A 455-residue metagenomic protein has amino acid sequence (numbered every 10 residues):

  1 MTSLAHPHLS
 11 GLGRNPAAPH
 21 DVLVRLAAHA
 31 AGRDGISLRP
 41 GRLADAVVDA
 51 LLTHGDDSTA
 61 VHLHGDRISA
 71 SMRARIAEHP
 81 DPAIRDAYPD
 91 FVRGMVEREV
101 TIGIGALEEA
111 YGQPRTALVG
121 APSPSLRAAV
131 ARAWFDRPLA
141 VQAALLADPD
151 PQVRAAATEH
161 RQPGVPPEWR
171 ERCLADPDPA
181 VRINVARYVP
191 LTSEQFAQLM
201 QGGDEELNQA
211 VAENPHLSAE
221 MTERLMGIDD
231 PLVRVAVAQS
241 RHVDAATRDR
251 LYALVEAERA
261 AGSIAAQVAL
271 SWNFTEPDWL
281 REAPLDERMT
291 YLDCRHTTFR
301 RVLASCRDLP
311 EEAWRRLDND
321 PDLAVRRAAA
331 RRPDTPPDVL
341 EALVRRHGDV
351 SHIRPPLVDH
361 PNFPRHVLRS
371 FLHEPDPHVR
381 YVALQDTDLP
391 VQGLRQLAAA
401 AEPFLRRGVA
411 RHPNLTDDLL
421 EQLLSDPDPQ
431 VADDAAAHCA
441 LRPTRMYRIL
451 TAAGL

Functional and structural regions predicted by a protein language model:
M1-L455: Alpha-helical scaffold segments
